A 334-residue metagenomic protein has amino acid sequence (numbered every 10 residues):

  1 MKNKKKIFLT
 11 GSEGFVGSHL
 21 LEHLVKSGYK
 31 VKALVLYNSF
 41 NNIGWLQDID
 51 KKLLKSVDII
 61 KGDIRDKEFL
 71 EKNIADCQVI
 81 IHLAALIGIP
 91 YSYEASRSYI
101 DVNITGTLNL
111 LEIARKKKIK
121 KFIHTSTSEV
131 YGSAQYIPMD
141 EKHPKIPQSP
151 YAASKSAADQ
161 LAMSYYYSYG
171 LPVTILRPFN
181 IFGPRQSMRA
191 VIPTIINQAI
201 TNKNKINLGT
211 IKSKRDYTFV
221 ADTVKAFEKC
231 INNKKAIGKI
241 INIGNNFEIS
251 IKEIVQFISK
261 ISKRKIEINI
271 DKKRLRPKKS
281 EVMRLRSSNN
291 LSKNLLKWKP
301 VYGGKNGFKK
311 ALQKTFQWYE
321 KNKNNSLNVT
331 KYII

Functional and structural regions predicted by a protein language model:
M1-I181, K310, K314-N322, N328 (+1 more regions): N-terminal Rossmann-like NAD(P)+-binding domain of SDR-like oxidoreductases, especially those catalyzing
L20, I195, V224-I231, V255-I258 (+3 more regions): Hydrophobic "lid"/C-terminal helical patch of Rossmann-like NAD(P)-dependent dehydrogenase/epimerase domains
A33, T210, G238-I241, K252-V255 (+2 more regions): C-terminal "lid/loop" region of Rossmann-like NAD(P)-dependent oxidoreductases
K51-V57, Y169-P172, I196-N207, I261-K273 (+1 more regions): A short C-terminal helix-loop "cap" of Rossmann-like NAD(P)-dependent dehydrogenase/epimerase domains
V102, P184-R189, K212-V224, I240-K260 (+3 more regions): Substrate-binding strand-loop-helix patch in Rossmann-like NAD(P)-dependent oxidoreductase/epimerase domains
S156, I181-T194, T201-I206, V220-A221 (+3 more regions): Glycine/proline-rich active-site loop of Rossmann-fold NAD(P)-dependent oxidoreductases
A157, L161, Y165, T194-I195 (+2 more regions): Hydrophobic alpha-helix immediately C-terminal to the catalytic Tyr-X-X-X-Lys motif of short-chain
V220, L275-G303, K310: Conserved C-terminal active-site "lid" loop/helix of NAD(P)H-dependent oxidoreductases that clamps the redox cofactor
